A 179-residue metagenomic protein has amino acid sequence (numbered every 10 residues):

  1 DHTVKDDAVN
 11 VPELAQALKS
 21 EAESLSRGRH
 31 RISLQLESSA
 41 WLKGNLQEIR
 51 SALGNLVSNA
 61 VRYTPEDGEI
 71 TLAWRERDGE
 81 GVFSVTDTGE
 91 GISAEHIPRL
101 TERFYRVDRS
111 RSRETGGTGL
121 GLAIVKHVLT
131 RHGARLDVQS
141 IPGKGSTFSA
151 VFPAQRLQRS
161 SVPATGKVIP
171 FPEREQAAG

Functional and structural regions predicted by a protein language model:
K5-A8, R31-W41, Q47, R77: Conserved catalytic submotifs in the C-terminal HATPase_c
A60-V61: Short helix-loop "hinge" at the ATP-lid/N-box region of the Bergerat-fold HATPase_c
D67-G79: Short beta-strand/loop element within the Bergerat-fold HATPase_c
D87: Acidic ATP/Mg2+-coordinating residue in the GHKL
I92-F104: Short conserved segment of the HATPase_c
K144-S146: Glycine-rich GHKL/ HATPase_c ATP-binding element in histidine kinases
